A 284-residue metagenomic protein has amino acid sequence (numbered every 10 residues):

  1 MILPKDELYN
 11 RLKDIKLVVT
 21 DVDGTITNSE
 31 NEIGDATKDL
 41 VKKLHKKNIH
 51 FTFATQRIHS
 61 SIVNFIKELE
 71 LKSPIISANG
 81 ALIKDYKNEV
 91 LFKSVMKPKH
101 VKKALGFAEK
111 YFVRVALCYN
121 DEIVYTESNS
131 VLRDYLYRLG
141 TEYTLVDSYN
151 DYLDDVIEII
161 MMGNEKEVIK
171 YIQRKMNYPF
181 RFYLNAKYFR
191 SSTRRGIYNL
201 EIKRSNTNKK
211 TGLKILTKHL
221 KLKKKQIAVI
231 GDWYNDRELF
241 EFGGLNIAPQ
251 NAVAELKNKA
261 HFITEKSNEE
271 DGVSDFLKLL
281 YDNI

Functional and structural regions predicted by a protein language model:
L8-I15, G34, I202-I284: Mg2+-dependent phosphoryl-transfer enzymes with acidic/Ser/Thr/Gly-rich catalytic loops
D21: Active-site residues of response regulator receiver
E30-L132: Active-site phosphate-binding/coordination module
N48-T52, L71-S73, I157-E158, K225-Q226 (+2 more regions): Short active-site oxyanion
L69-L71, N79, F180-F182, F242-G243 (+1 more regions): Short, structured coil segments at secondary-structure junctions
V113-R114, C118-I230, R237, F242: Conserved acidic, metal-coordinating active-site core of Asp-based, Mg2+-dependent phosphoryl-transfer enzymes
